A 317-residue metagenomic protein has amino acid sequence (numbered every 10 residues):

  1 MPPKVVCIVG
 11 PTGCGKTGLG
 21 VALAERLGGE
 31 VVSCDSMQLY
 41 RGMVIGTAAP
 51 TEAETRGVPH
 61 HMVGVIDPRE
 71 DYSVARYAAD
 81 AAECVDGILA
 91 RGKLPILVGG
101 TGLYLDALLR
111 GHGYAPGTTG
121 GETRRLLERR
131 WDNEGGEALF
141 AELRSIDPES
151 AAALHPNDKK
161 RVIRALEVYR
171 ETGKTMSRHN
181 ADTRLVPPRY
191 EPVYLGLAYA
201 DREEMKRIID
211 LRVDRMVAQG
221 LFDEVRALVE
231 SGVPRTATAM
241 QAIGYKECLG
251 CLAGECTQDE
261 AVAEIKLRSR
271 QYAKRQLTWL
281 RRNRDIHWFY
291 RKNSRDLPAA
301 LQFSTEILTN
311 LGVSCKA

Functional and structural regions predicted by a protein language model:
M1-A317: Phosphate/pyrophosphate-binding catalytic cores of soluble transferases and nucleic-acid-acting enzymes
